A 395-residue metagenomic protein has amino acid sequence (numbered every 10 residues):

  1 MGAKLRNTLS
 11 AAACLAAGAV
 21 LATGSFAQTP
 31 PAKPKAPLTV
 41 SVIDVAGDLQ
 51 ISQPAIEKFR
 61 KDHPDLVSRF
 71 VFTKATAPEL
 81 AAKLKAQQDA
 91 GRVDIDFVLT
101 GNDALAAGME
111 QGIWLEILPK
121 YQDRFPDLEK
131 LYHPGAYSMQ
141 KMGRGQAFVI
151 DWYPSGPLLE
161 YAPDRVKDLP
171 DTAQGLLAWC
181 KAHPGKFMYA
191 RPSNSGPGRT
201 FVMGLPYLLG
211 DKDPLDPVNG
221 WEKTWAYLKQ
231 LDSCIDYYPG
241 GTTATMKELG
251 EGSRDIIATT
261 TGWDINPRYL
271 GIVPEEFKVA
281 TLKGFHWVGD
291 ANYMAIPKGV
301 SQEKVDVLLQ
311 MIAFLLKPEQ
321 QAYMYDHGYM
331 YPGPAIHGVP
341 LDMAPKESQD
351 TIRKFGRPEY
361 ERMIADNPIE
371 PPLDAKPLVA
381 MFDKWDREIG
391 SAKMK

Functional and structural regions predicted by a protein language model:
M1-S41, M394-K395: Short, low-complexity disordered leader/linker segments with a strong preference for bacterial N-terminal type II
P30-A106, K247: Early extracytoplasmic/lumenal segment of secretory-pathway proteins
V45-Q53, A75-P78, D94, T100-A244 (+1 more regions): Extracytoplasmic ligand-binding site segments that recognize negatively charged/polar headgroups
L80, L105, T245-E248, R254 (+2 more regions): Short, hydrophobic alpha-helical packing/hinge segments within bilobed ligand-binding/sensory domains
L158-R165, P206-L209, A291-K304, Y323-M324: A bilobed periplasmic-binding-protein/Venus flytrap-type ligand-binding module shared by bacterial periplasmic
C234-S301, P345-D350: Extracytoplasmic/periplasmic substrate-binding proteins
M294-I364: Mature extracytoplasmic/periplasmic domains
R357-K395: Conserved C-terminal helix/tail region of periplasmic/extracytoplasmic solute-binding proteins
